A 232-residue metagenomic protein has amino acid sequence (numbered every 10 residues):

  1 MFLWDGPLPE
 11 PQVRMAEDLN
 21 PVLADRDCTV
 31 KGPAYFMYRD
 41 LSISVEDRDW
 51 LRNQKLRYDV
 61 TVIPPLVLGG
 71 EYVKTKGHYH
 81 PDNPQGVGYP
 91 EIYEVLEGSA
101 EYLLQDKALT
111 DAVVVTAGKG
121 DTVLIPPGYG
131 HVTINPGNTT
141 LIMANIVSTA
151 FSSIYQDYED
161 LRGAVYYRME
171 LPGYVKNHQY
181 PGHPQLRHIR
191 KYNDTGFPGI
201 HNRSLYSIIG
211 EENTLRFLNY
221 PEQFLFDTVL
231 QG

Functional and structural regions predicted by a protein language model:
M1-A117, N135-G232: Active-site region of the double-stranded beta-helix
T122-V123, P127-V132: Histidine-centered metal-chelating micro-motifs
